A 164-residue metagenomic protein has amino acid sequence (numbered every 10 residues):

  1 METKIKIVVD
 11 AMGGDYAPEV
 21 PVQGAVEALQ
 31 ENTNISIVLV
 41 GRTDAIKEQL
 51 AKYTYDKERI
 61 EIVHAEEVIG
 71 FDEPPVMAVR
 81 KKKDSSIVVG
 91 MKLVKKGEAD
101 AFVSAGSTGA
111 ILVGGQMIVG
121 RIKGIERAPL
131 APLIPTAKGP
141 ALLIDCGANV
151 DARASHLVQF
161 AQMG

Functional and structural regions predicted by a protein language model:
M1-A105, A110-Q116: Contiguous, glycine/small-aliphatic-enriched amphipathic segments in soluble metabolic enzymes
Y16-P18, V40-T43, R121-K123, L157-Q162: A short linear-motif detector with a strong N-terminal bias
Q23, A128, P132, S155-Q162: Residues on a specific face of well-ordered alpha-helices
I35-I37, V119, L130, F160-A161: Short, charged/polar low-complexity linear motifs in solvent-exposed/disordered segments
E67-I69, A137, A148-V150: Residue-level detector of flexible, active-site-proximal loop/helix-junction positions within diverse enzyme catalytic
V89-L93, E126-I134, G164: Short, charged beta->alpha transition segments
V113-C146: Short, acidic/small-residue loops that bind anionic groups at enzyme active sites
L142-G164: Ligand-binding beta-strand-loop-alpha-helix segment within the catalytic cores of soluble metabolic enzymes
